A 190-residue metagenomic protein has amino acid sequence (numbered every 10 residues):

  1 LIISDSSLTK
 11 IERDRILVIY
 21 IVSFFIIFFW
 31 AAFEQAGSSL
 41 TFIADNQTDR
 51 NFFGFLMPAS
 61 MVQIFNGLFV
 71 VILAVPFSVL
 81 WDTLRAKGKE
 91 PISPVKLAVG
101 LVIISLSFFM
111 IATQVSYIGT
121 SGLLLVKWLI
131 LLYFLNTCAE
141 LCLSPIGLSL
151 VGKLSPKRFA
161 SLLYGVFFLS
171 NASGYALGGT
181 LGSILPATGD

Functional and structural regions predicted by a protein language model:
L1, F55-K87, V99-F108: Transmembrane alpha-helices of Major Facilitator/SLC transporters
L1-T41, D45-F55, W81-K87: Intracellular loop-helix junctions on the cytosolic face of multi-pass helical membrane proteins
G37, T137, L141-P156: Intracellular juxtamembrane helix-capping segments at the cytosolic ends of symmetry-related transmembrane helices
F53-L56, V126-K127, K157-V166: Loop-to-transmembrane helix entry/capping segments in MFS-fold secondary transporters and related SLC/MFSD carriers
I64, L68, V102, F134 (+2 more regions): Transmembrane alpha-helical cores of Major Facilitator Superfamily
K89-V95, L124, I184-D190: A membrane-interface helix-boundary motif in multi-pass transporters
P94-L143: C-terminal transmembrane helical hairpin of 12-TM major facilitator-type secondary transporters
A172-T188: A gly/Pro-rich, aromatic-decorated transmembrane alpha-helix motif that marks the paired, flexible gating helices
